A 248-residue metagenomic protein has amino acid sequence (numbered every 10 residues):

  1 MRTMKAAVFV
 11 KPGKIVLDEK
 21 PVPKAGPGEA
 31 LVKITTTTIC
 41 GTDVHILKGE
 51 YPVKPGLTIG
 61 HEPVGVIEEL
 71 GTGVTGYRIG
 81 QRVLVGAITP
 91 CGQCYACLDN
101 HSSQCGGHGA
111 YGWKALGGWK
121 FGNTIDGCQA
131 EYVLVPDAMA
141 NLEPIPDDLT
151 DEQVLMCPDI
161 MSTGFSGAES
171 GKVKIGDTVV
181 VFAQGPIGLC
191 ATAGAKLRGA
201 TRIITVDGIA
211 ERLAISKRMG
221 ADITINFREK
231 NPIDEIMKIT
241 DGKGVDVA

Functional and structural regions predicted by a protein language model:
K11, E69-T72, G208: Short, conserved catalytic or interaction motifs in soluble domains
K11-G13, G26: Residue-level recognition of beta-strand termini and adjacent short loop/turns
V22, Q93-F182: NAD(P)H dinucleotide-binding glycine-rich loop of Rossmann-like/cofactor-binding domains, especially the beta1-alpha1
P23-T37, K48-D99, S103, I125-D126 (+1 more regions): Glycine-rich beta-strand-centered segment in the early N-terminal region that forms part of a ligand/cofactor-binding
T42-L47: Cytochrome P450 core scaffold surrounding the K-helix E-X-X-R motif and the conserved "meander" helix-loop region
T178-Q184, K196-A248: Adenosine-nucleotide cofactor-binding segment
G188-L189: N-terminal Rossmann-fold NAD(P) dinucleotide-binding loop
